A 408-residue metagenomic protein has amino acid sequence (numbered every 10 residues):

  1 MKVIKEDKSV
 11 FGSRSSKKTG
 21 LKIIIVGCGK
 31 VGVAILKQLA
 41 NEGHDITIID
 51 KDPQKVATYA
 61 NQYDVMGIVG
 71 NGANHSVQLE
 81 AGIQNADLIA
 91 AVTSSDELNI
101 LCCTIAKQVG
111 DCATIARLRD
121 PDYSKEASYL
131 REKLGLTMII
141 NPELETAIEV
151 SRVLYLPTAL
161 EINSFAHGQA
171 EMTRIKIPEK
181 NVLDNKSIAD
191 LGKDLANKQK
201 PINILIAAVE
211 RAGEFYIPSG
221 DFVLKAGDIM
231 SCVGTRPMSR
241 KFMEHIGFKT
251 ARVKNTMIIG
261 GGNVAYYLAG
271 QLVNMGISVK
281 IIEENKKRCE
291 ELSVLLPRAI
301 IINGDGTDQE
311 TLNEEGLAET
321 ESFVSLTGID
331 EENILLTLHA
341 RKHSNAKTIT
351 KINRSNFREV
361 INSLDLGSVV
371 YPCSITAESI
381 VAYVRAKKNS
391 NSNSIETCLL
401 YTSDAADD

Functional and structural regions predicted by a protein language model:
K2-V3, D7-K17, L21-K22, V26-C28 (+9 more regions): Cytosolic Rossmann-like ligand/nucleotide-binding regulatory domains
F11, K30-V31, I35-Y155, A159 (+2 more regions): Cytosolic ligand/metal-binding cores
T19-G20, A86, R252-N255, T320: Phosphate-coordination loops involved in phosphoryl transfer and adenosine-cofactor binding
I24-I35, E179, V253-G276, I281-E283 (+1 more regions): Glycine-rich adenosine-cofactor-binding loop
A147-A170, K180-L183, L191-K193, Q199: Rossmann-like NAD(P)H-binding beta-loop-alpha module
P157-F165, N197, T250, K388-I395: Active-site phosphate-binding and catalytic loops of NTP-dependent enzymes
R240-I259: Short, compositionally biased
Y401-D408: Conserved small/polar residues in nucleotide/adenosyl-binding loops
